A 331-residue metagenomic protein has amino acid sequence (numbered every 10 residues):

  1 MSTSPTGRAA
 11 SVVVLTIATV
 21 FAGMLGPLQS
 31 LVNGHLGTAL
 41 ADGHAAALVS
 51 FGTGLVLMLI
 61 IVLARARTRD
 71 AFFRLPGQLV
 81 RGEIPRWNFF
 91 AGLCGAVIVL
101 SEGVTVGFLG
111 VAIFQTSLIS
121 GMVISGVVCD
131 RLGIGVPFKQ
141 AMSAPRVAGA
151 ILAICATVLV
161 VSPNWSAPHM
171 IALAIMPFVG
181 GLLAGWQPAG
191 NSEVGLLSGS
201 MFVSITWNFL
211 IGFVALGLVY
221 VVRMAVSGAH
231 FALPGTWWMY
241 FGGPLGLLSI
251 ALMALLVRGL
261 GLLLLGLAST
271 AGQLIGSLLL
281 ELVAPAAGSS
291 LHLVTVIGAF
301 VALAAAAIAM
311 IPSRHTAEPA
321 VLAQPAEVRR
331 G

Functional and structural regions predicted by a protein language model:
M1-F21, V127-L182, S290, V296-G331: Juxtamembrane helix-loop boundary signature in multi-pass membrane transporters
V14-A22, G43-R65, W87, I151-L152 (+3 more regions): Hydrophobic alpha-helical transmembrane segments of multi-pass integral membrane proteins, especially transporters
L15-T19, A71-V97, P145, A172-F178 (+2 more regions): Loop-to-transmembrane-helix transition segments
A18-V20, A45-M58, V106-I124, P168-L183 (+2 more regions): Structural signature of hydrophobic alpha-helical transmembrane segments
M24-L28, F89-F108, V179-Q187, A225-L263 (+1 more regions): Hydrophobic alpha-helical transmembrane segments of multi-pass membrane transport proteins, especially secondary
S30-A41, F73-R74, T105, V158-A172 (+2 more regions): Membrane-interface helix termini and inter-helical loops of multi-pass transporters
I61-Q78, S125-F138, W186-L196, L248-L260 (+1 more regions): C-terminal ends of transmembrane helices
A112-G121, F202-I211, L248-E281: Helix-helix packing/entry segments at the starts of transmembrane helices
